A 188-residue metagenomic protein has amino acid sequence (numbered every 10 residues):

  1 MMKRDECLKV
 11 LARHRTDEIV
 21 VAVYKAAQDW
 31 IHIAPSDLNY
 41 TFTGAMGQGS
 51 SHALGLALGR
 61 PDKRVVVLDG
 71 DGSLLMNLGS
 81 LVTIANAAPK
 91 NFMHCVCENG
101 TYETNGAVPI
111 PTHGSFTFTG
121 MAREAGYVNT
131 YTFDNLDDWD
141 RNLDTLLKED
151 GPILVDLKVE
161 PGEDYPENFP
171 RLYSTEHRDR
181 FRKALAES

Functional and structural regions predicted by a protein language model:
M1: Feature captures the catalytic ectodomains and active-site-proximal regions of enzymes that hydrolyze or transfer
R4-K9, I19, I31-E187: Thiamine diphosphate
R15-D17: Extracellular glycan-recognition modules
Y24-A27: Short, polar loop motifs at secondary-structure junctions
